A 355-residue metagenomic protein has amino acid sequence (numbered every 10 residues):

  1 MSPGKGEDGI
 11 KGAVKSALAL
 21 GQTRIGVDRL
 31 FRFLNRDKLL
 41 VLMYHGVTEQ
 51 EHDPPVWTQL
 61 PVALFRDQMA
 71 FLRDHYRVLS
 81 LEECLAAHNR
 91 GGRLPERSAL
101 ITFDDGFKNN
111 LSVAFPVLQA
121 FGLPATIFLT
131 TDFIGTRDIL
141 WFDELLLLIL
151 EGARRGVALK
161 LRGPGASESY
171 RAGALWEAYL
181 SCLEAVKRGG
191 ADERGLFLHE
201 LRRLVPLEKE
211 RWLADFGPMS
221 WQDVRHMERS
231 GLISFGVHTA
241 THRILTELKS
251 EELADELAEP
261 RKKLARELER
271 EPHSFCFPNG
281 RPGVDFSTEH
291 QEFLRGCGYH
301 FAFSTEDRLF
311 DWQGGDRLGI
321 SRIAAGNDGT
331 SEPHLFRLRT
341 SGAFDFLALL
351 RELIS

Functional and structural regions predicted by a protein language model:
S2-T102, N109, L140-I149, G156-V157 (+3 more regions): C-terminal active-site subregion of NodB/CE4 polysaccharide deacetylases
V27-L34, F115-V117, M219-S230: Short amphipathic alpha-helices and their capping/turn segments at secondary-structure boundaries
L42, T48, S98, F121-G283 (+1 more regions): Metal-dependent polysaccharide deacetylase catalytic core of the NodB/CE4 family, i.e., the active-site-bearing domain
R66-M69, A114-F115, L198, W221-R225 (+1 more regions): Short amphipathic alpha-helical segments and helix-helix/interface helices
S98-A114, Q119-A120, P124: Glycine-rich active-site/cofactor-binding loop and its immediate structural neighborhood
V113, L161-C182, H334-S355: Electropositive, surface-exposed helix/loop patches at the edges of structured domains that serve as adaptable
